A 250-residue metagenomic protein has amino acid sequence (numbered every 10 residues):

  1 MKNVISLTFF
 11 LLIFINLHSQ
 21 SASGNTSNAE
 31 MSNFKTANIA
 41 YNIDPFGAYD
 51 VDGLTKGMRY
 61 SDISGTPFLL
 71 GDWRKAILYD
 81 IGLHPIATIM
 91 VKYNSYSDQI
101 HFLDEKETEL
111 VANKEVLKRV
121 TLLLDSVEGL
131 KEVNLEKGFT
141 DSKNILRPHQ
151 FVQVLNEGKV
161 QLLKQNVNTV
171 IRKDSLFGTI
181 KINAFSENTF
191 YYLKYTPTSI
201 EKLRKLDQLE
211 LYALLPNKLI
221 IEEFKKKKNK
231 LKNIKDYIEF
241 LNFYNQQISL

Functional and structural regions predicted by a protein language model:
M1-T26, F240, S249-L250: Bacterial Sec-dependent N-terminal signal peptides
H18-M58, D62: Sec-dependent signal peptide cleavage junction
Y49-L78, G82-H84: N-terminal, post-signal-peptide region of Sec/Tat-exported proteins
D50-D52, T196-S199, L214-K218: Short amphipathic alpha-helical segments, especially helix-boundary/capping motifs
L70, R74-L206: Aromatic-patch recognition
L203-L206, E210-L250: Long, compositionally biased interface segments
